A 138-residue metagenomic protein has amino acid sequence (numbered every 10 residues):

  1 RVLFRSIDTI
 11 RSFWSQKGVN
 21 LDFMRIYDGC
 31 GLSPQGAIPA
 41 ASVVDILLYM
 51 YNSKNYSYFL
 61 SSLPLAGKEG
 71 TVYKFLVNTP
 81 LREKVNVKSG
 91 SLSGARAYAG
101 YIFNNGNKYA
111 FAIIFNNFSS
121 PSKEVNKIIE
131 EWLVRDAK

Functional and structural regions predicted by a protein language model:
R1-S57: A small/polar active-site loop signature that marks catalytic segments
Q16, A66-V77: Short, mixed-charge aromatic SLiMs
D28-G29, S62-A66, S89, I113-N117: Active-site-proximal beta-strand/loop segments in catalytic clefts of secreted hydrolases
S33, S89-G90, F118-K123: Short, contiguous acidic/charged loop-to-helix segments that flank catalytic cores in large enzymes
P34-N55, A97-A99, N104-N116, E131-W132: Active-site-proximal alpha-helical segments within enzyme catalytic domains
Y56-G70, W132: Active/binding-pocket-proximal capping segment
K74-N105, I114: Short, Gly/Ser/Thr-enriched beta-strand-loop segments that form substrate-interacting elements of hydrolase/peptidase
K84, S122-K138: Gly/His-enriched, cation/cofactor- and phosphate-binding structural elements
